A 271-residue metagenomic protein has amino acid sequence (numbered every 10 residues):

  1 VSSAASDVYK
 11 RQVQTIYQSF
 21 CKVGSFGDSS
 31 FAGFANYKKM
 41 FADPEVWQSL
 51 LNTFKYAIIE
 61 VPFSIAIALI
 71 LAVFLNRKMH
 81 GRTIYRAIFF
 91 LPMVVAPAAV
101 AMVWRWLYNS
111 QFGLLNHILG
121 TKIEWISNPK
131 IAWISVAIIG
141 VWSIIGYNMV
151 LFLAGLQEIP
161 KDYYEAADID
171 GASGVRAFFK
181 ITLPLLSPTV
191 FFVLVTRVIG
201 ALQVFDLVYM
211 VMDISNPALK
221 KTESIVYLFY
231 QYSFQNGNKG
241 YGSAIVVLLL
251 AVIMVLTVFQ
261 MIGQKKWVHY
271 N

Functional and structural regions predicted by a protein language model:
S3-N271: A structural signal for multi-pass alpha-helical bundles of membrane permease subunits that mediate small-molecule
